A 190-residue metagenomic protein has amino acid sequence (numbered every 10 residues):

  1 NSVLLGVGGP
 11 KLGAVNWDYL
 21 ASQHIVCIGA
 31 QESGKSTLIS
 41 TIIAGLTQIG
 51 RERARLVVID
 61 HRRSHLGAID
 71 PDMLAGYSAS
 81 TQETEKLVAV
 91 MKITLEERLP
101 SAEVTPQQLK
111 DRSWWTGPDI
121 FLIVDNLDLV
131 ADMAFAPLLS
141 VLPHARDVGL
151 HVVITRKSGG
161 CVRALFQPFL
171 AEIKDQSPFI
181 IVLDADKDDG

Functional and structural regions predicted by a protein language model:
N1, D189-G190: Short, intrinsically disordered, charge-balanced linker/junction segments flanking boundaries in proteins
S2-Q107, R112-P178: P-loop NTPase catalytic phosphate-binding loop
T155, D188-D189: A cross-family glycoside hydrolase active-site/sugar-binding cleft signature
F179-D188: Conserved AAA+ ATPase "SRH/arginine-finger" region at the nucleotide-binding site
